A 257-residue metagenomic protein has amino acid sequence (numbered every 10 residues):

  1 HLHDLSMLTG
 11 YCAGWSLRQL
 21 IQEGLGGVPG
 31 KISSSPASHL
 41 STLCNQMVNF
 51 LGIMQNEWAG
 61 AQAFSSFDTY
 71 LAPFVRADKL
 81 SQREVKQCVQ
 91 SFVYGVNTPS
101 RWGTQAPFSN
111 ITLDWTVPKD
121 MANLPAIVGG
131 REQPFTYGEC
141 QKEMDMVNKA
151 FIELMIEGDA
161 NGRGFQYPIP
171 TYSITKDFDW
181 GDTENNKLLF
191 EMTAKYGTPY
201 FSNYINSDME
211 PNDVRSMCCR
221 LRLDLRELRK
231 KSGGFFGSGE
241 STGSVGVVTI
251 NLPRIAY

Functional and structural regions predicted by a protein language model:
H1-Y257: Conserved catalytic cores of very large enzyme subunits
